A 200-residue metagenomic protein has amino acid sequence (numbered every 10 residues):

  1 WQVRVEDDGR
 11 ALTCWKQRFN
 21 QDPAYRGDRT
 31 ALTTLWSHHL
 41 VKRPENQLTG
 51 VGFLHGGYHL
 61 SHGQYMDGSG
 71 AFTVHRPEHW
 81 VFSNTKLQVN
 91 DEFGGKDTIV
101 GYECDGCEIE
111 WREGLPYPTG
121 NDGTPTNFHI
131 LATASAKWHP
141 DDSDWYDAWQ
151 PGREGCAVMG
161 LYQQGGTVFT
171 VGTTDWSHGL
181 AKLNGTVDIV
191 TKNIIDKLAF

Functional and structural regions predicted by a protein language model:
W1-K42: Catalytic or ion-translocation cores adjacent to nucleophile or general acid/base/metal-coordination motifs in diverse
W1-T13, S61, M66-F200: Extracellular ligand-binding/catalytic regions of CAZymes and related secreted enzymes and adhesion modules
H38, E45-F53, G57-Y58, G63-G68: Non-catalytic, alpha-helical, charged scaffold/linker segments that couple or flank catalytic or architectural cores
